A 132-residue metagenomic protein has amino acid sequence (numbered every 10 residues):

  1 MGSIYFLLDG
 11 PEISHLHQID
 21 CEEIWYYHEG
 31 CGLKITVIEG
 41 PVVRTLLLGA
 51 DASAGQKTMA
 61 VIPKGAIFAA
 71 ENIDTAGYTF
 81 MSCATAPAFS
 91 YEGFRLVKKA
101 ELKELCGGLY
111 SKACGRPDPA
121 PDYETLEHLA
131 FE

Functional and structural regions predicted by a protein language model:
M1-A60, A69-A70, A76-G77, P87-S90 (+1 more regions): Non-catalytic, conserved peripheral segments adjacent to functional cores
F80-S82: Short, well-structured beta-strand segments enriched in hydrophobic/aromatic residues within extracellular or lumenal
